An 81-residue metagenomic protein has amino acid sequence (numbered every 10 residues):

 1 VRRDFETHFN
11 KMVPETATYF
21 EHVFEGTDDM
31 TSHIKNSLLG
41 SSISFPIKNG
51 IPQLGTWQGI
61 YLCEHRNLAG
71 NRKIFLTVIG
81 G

Functional and structural regions predicted by a protein language model:
V1-G81: Active-site histidine-anchored catalytic micro-motif
